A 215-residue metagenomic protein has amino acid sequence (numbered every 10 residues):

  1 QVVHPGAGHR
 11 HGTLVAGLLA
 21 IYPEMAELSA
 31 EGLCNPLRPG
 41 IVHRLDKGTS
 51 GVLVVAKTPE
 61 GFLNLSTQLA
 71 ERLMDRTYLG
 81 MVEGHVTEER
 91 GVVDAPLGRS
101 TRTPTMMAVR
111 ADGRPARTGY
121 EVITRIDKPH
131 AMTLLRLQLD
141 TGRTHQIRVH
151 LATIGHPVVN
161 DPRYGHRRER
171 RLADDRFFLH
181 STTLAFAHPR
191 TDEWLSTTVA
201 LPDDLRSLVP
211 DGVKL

Functional and structural regions predicted by a protein language model:
Q1-T101, T198-A200, D204-D211: RNA pseudouridine synthases
H4-P5, A56, M107-V109, L135 (+1 more regions): Thr-Gly-centered strand-to-loop micro-motif
P39-V42, D46, R99, T133-R136 (+2 more regions): Extended, compositionally biased low-complexity polar/Lys-Gly-rich tracts and adjacent boundary/linker regions are
R44, R72, R76-Y78, M106 (+3 more regions): Short, cationic motifs built from Arg/Lys/His that form the positively charged side of catalytic pockets
K47-T49, L73-T77, R90-V92, R102 (+3 more regions): Short gly/pro-enriched beta-turn/loop segments at secondary-structure junctions
L63-L65, T103-M107, G165-R171: A short, acidic/glycine-rich surface segment
A111-R117, E121-H130, L134, D140 (+2 more regions): Pseudouridine synthases involved in rRNA/tRNA modification
